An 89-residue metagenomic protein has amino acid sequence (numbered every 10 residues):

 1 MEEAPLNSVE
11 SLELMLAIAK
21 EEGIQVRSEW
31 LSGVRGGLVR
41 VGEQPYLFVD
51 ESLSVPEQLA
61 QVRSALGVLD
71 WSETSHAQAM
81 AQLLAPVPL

Functional and structural regions predicted by a protein language model:
M1-L47, S52-A60, L69-L89: Active-site hotspot residues in diverse enzymes, especially metal/ion-binding acidic/histidine motifs
A65-L66: Charge-dense, helix-prone N-terminal extensions
